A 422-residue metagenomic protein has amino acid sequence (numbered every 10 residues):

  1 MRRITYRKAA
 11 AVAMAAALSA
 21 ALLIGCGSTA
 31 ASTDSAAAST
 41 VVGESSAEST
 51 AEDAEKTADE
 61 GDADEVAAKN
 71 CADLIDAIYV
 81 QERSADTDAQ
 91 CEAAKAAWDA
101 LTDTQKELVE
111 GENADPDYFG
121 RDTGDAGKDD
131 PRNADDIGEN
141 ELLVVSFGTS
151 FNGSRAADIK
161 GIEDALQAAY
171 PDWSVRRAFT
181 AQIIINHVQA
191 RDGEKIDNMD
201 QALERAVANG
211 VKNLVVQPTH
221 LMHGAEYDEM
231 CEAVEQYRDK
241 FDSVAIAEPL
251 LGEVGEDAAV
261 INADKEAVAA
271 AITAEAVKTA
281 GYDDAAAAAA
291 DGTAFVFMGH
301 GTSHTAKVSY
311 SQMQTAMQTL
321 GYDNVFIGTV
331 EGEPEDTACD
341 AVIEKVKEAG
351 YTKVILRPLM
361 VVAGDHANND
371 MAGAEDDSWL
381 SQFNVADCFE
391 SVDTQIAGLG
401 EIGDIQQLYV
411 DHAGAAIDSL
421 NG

Functional and structural regions predicted by a protein language model:
M1-A13: Bacterial Sec-dependent N-terminal signal peptides
R3-Y6, W98, V361: Short, glycine-/Ser/Thr-/acidic-enriched flexible segments
A13-L22: Bacterial N-terminal signal peptides
I24-A37, V41: Bacterial lipoprotein signal-peptidase II cleavage site
A38-G61, Y118: Ser/Thr/Gly/Pro-rich low-complexity, disordered linker/stalk segments of secreted and cell-surface proteins
A58-T123: Beta-rich interaction/scaffold domains
E65, D115-I355, M360-G422: Extended amphipathic ligand-handling, pore-lining, and cofactor/metal-binding catalytic surfaces
